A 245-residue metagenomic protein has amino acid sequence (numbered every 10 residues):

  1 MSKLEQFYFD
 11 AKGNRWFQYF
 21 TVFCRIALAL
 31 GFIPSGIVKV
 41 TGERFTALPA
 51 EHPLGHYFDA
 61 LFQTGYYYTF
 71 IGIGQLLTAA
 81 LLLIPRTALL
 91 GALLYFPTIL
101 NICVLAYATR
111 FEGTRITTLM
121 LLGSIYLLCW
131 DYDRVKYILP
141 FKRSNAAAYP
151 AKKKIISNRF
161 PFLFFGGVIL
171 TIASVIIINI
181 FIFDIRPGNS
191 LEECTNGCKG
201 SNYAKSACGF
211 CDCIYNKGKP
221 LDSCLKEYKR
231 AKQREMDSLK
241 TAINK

Functional and structural regions predicted by a protein language model:
M1-T41, A88-K245: Extended, low-polarity transmembrane helix blocks
D10-W16, V22, E51, Y57 (+2 more regions): Homeobox/homeodomain signature
R15, G72-G74, P85-R86: Short, glycine/acidic-rich beta->alpha junctions
G31-I71: Solvent-exposed, well-ordered loop and adjacent helix/strand elements within mature globular domains that form
V38, L81-L82: Short beta-strand segments in beta-sandwich/barrel cores
G55, G72-L81, P97-L105: Hydrophobic, membrane-inserted alpha-helices
D59-Y66, L83-A92: Short, amphipathic, aromatic/basic-enriched membrane-interface segments that mark the entry/exit of transmembrane
